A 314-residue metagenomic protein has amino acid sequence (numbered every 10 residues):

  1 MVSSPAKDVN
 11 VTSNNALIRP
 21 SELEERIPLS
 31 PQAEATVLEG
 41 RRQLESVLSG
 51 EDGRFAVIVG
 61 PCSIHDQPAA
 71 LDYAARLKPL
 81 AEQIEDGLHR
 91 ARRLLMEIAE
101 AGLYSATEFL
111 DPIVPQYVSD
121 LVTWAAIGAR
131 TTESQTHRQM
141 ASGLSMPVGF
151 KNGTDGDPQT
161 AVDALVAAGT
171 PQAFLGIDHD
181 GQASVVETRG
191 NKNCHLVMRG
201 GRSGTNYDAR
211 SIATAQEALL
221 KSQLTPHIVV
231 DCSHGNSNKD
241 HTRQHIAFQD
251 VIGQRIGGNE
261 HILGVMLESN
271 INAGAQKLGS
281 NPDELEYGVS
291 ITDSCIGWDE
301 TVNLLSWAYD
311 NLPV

Functional and structural regions predicted by a protein language model:
V2-D8, A74, E82, D86-Y207 (+8 more regions): Active-site-facing alpha/beta catalytic cores
V9-L48: N- or domain-start disorder-to-order transition segments that initiate the globular core
P20-P28, T188-R202, L285-V289: Gly-rich Lys/Arg/Thr-decorated short loops/hinges at beta-loop-alpha junctions or inter-strand turns that position
A33-S46, G50, K78-E85, R90 (+1 more regions): N-terminal beta-rich core of secreted/periplasmic extracellular enzymes
A56-A69, D293: Conserved phosphate/anionic-ligand binding catalytic regions in large, soluble enzymes, centered on
G60, V230, G297: Conserved, mostly hydrophobic/aromatic
R199-G201, N206, T214-V229: A contiguous, surface-oriented mixed alpha/beta subdomain in the mid-to-C-terminal portion of proteins that forms
N270-L312: Internal helix-turn-beta structural module
